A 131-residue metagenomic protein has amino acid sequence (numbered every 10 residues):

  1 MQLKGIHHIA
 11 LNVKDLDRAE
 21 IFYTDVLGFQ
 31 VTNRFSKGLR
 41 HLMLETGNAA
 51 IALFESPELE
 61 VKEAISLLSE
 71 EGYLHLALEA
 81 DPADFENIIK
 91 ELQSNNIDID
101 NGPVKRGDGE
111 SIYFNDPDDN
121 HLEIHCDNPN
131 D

Functional and structural regions predicted by a protein language model:
M1-D17, L76, N130-D131: N-terminal beta-strand motif that seeds the catalytic metal site of vicinal oxygen chelate
Q2, I89-D131: Vicinal oxygen chelate
H8-A10, M43, H75-A77, S111-Y113: Short aromatic/hydrophobic contact patches that present stacked aromatics for nucleic-acid/ligand binding
N12-P57: Core segments of cupin and vicinal oxygen chelate
R18, A83-I88: Short, conserved charged micro-motifs
N48-A52, V61, D118-L122: Short, charged/polar, Gly/Pro-enriched secondary-structure boundary elements
E58-A64, I99: A short, acidic/glycine-rich surface segment
I65-L74: Helix-adjacent hinge/juxtasegments
